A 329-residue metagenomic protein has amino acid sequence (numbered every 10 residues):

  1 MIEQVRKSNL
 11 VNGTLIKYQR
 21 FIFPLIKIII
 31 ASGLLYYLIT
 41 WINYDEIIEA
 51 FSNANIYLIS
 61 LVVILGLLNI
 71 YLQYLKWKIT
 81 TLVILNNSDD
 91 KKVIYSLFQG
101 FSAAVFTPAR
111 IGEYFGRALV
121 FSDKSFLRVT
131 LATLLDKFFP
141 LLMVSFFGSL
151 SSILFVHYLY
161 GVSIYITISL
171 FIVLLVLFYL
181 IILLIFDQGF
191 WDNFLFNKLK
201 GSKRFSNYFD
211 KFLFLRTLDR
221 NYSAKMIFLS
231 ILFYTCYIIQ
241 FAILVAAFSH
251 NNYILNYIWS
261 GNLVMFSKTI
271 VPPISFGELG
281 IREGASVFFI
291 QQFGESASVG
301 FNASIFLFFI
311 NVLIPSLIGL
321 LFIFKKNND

Functional and structural regions predicted by a protein language model:
M1-L97, L154-V271, N302, F306 (+1 more regions): Predominantly cytoplasmic-facing regulatory/coupling regions of multi-pass membrane proteins
K78-S88, E113-L127, L131: Transmembrane-helix boundary and interhelical linker motifs in polytopic inner-membrane proteins
D90-Y95, R110, K124-F138, E295-F306: Membrane-interface alpha-helices at helix entry/exit sites of multi-pass transporters
I94-D123: Extended non-transmembrane interhelical loops and adjacent amphipathic helices of multipass membrane proteins
S102-T107, T130-I153, I305-L317: Membrane-embedded alpha-helical segments of transport systems, primarily multispan ion/solute transporters
A103-T107, N262-L279: Transmembrane alpha-helix interface/packing and boundary motifs in multi-pass membrane proteins, characterized by
E113-F121, I274-Q291: Re-entrant/interfacial helical elements at transmembrane boundaries that shape and gate the permeation pathway
